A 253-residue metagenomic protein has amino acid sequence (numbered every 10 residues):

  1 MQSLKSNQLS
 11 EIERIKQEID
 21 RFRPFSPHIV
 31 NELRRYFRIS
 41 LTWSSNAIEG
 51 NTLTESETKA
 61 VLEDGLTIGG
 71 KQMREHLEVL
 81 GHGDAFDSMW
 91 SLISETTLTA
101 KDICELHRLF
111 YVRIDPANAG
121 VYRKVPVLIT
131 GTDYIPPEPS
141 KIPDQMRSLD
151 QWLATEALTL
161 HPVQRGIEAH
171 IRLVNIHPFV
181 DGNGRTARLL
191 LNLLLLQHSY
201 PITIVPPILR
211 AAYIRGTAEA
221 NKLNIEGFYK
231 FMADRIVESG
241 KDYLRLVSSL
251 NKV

Functional and structural regions predicted by a protein language model:
M1-D181, R185-V253: FIC/Doc superfamily catalytic core
